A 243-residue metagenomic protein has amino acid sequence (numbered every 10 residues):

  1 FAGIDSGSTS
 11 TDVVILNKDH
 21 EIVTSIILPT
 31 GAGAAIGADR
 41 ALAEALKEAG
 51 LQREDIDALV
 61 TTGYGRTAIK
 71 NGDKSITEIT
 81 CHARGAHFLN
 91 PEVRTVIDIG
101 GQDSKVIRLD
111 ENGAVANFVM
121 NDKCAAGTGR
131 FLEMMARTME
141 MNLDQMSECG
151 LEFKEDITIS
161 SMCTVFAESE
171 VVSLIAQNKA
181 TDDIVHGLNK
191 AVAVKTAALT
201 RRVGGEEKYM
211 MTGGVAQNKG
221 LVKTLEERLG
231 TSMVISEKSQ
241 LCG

Functional and structural regions predicted by a protein language model:
F1-E78, K223-M233: N-terminal glycine/serine-rich phosphate-binding loop of ATP-dependent small-molecule kinases, especially carbohydrate
D5-T9, Y64, I99-D103, G213-V215: A short acidic Gly-Thr/Ser loop motif
V14-L16, A38, A68-D73, V106-N112 (+4 more regions): Short acidic, glycine/serine/threonine-rich loops at helix termini
P29-T30, K74-A83, I97-G101, V119-G127 (+3 more regions): Active-site nucleophile and cofactor-binding loops and adjacent substrate-binding regions of central metabolic enzymes
A34, E111-E155, S239: Glycine-rich phosphate-binding loop plus the immediately following alpha-helix
E48, Y64-N117, A197, R201: Conserved phosphate-binding catalytic cores of ATP/NTP-utilizing and phosphoryl-transfer enzymes
Y64, G204-R228, S236-C242: Glycine-rich phosphate-binding loops at beta-strand->alpha-helix junctions
A167-T200, S239-C242: Adenine-nucleotide phosphate-binding core of ATP-dependent small-molecule kinases
